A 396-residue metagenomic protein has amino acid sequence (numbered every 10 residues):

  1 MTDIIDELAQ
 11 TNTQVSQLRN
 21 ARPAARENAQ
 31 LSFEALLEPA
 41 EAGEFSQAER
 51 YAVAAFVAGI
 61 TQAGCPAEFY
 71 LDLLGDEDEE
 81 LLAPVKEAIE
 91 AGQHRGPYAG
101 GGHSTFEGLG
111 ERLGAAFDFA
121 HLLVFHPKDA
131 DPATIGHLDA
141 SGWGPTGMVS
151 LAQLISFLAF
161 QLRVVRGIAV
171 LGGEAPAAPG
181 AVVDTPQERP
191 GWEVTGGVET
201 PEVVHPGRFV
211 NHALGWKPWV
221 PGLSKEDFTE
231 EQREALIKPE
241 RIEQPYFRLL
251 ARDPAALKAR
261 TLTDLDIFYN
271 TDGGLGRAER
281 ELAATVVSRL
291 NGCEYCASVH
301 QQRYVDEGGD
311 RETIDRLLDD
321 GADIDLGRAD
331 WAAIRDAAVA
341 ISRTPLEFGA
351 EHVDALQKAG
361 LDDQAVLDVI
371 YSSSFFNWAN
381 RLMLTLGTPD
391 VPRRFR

Functional and structural regions predicted by a protein language model:
M1-R396: Hydrophobic alpha-helical segments
